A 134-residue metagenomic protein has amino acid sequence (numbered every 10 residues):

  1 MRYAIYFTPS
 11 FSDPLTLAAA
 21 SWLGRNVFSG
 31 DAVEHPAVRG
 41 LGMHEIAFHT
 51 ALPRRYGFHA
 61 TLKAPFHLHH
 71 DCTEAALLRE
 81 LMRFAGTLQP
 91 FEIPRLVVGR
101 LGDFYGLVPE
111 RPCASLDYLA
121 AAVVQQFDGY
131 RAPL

Functional and structural regions predicted by a protein language model:
M1-P94, V98-L101, V123-L134: Basic, often amphipathic N-terminal segments
F104-L116: Short, low-order "capping/linker" segments at domain edges
